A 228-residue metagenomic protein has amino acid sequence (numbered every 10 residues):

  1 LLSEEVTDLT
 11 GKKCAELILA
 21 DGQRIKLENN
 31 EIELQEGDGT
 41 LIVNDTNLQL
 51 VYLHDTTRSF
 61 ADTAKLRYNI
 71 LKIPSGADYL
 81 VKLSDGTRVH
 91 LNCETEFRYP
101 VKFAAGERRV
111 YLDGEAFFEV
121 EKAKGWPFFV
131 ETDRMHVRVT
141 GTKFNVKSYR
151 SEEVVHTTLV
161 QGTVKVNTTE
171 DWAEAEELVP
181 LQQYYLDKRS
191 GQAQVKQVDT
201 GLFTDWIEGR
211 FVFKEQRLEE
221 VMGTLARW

Functional and structural regions predicted by a protein language model:
L1-W228: A residue-level detector for the "anchor" residue at the start of short, highly conserved motifs
